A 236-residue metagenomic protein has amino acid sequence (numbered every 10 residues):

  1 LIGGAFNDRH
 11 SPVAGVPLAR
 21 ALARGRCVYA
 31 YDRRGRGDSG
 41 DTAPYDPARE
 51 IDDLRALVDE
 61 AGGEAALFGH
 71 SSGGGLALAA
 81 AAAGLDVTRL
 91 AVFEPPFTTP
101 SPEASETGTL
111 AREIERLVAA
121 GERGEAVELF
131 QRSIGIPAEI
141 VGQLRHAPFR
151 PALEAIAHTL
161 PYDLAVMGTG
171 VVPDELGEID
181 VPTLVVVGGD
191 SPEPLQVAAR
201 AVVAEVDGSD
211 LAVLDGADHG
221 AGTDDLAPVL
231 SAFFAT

Functional and structural regions predicted by a protein language model:
L1-G40: Conserved HGGG/HGGXW glycine-rich cap/lid loop of the alpha/beta-hydrolase fold
R20, Y29-A66: Active-site loop/oxyanion-hole signature of alpha/beta-hydrolase fold enzymes
G63-P102: Conserved hydrolase catalytic core segment
P95, T99-F149, D163-L164: Helix-rich cap/lid subdomain of alpha/beta-hydrolase
A147-V172: Hydrophobic, aromatic-rich cap/lid helix
I179, V185-V187: Short beta-strand/loop motif that positions the catalytic acidic residue of the alpha/beta-hydrolase fold
P192-A198: Conserved alpha/beta-hydrolase "acid-adjacent" motif
D207-T236: Catalytic active-site module of serine/aspartate enzymes centered on a nucleophile-bearing elbow/loop
